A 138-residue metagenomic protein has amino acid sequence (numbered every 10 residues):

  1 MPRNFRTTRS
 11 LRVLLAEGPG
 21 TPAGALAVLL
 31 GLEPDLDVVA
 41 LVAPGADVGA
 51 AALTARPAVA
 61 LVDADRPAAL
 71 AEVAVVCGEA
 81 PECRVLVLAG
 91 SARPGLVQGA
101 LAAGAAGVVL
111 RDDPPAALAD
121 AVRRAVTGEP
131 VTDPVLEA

Functional and structural regions predicted by a protein language model:
M1-L14, P22: Non-catalytic signal-transmission and effector/linker regions of two-component phosphorelay proteins
G20-L41: Two-component/phosphorelay signaling modules centered on CheY-like receiver
A43-V59: Acidic, metal-coordinating helix/loop segments flanking the phosphotransfer/catalytic sites of two-component signaling
P44, A69, S91-G95: Negatively charged, flexible loop motifs adjacent to catalytic sites in prokaryotic signal transduction proteins
A60, V85, V108-V109: Two-component signal transduction core modules
L70-E82: Short amphipathic alpha-helix used as the core "switch/output" element in two-component signaling
C83-A92: A short, hydrophobic beta-strand element within the central beta-sheet of small alpha/beta folds
V97-A102, G107, R111-A138: Short, flexible helix-to-coil linker/hinge segments that flank and couple to helix-turn-helix
